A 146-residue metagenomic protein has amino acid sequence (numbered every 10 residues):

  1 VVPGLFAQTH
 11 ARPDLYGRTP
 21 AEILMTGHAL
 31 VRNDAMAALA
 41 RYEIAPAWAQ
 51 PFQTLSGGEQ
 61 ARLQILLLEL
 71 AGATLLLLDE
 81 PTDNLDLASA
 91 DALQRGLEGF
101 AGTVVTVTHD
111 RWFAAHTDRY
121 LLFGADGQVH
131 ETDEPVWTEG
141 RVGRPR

Functional and structural regions predicted by a protein language model:
V1-R146: ABC ATP-binding cassette signature C-motif
